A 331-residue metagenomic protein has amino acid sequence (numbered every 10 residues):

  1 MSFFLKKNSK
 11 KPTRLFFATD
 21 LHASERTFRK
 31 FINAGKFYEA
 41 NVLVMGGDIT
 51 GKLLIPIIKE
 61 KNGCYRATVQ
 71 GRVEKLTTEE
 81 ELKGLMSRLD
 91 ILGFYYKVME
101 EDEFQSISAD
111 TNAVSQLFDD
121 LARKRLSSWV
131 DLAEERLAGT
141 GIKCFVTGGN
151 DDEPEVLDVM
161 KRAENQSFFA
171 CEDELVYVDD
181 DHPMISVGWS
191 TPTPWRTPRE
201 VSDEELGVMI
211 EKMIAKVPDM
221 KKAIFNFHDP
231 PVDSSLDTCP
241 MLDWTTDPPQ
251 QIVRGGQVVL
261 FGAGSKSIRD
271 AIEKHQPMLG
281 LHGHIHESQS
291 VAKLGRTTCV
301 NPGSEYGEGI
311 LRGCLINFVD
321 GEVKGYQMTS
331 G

Functional and structural regions predicted by a protein language model:
S2, T27-D179: Core catalytic region of metal-dependent phosphoesterases/phosphodiesterases, especially metallo-beta-lactamase-like
F3-L5, A23, L175-D180, T197 (+4 more regions): Binuclear metal-dependent phosphoesterase catalytic core
P12-H22, D181-T193, I224-H228, T298-S304 (+1 more regions): Active-site-proximal beta-strand elements of phosphoester/diester hydrolases
D20, F28, L43, D48 (+8 more regions): Divalent metal-coordination and catalytic microenvironments
H22-R26, T50-L54, C144-D158, Y177 (+4 more regions): Active-site environment of divalent metal-dependent phosphoester hydrolases
E25-K30, Y38, P56, I252-G256 (+4 more regions): Catalytic phosphate/metal-binding cores of nucleic-acid and nucleotide-processing enzymes, i.e., regions that mediate
N112-R123, I224-Q276: Active-site-proximal segments of metal-dependent phosphoesterases and phosphodiesterases across multiple
D180-A223, D243-W244, V258-K266: Binuclear metal-dependent hydrolase catalytic cores centered on His/Asp/Glu-rich metal-binding motifs
